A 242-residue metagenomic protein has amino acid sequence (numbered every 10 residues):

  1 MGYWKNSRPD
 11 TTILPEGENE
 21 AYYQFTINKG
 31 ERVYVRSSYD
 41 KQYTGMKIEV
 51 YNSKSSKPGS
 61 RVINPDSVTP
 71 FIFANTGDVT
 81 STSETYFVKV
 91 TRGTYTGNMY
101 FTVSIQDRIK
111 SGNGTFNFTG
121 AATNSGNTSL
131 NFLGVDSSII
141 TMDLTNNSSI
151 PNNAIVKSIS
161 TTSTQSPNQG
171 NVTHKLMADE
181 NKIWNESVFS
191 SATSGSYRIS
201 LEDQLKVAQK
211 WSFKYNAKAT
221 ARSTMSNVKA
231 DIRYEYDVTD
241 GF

Functional and structural regions predicted by a protein language model:
M1-Y23, K29-R32, Q106-I139, F242: Non-catalytic extracellular/lumenal accessory regions of secreted precursors
I13-F73, T80-E84, T91-T96, P151-N152 (+1 more regions): Acidic, Ser/Thr/Pro-rich low-complexity intrinsically disordered segments
P15, A21-R32, A74-E84, D136-I155 (+2 more regions): Extracellular and analogous surface-interaction loops
Y23, V90-D107, A221-Y236: Edge beta-strands of jelly-roll/beta-sandwich modules across compartments, strongly enriched in secreted/luminal
K57-T69, F118-N124, N171-T173, K182-G195: Solvent-exposed serine/threonine-rich low-complexity stretches and specific carbohydrate-binding patches
G77-G97, E202-R222: Noncatalytic modules at the cell exterior or secretory-pathway interfaces, chiefly beta-strand-rich lectin/adhesion
T162-Q209: Beta-strand-centric surfaces of beta-sandwich/beta-rich domains
